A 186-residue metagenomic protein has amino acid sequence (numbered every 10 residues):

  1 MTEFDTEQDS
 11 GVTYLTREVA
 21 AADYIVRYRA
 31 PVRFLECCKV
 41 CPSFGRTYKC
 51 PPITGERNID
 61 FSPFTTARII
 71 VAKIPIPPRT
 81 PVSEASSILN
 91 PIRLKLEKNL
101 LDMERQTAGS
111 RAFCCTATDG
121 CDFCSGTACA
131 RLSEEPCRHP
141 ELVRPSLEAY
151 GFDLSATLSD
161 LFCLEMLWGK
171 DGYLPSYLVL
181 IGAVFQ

Functional and structural regions predicted by a protein language model:
M1: Non-catalytic, low-structured ubiquitin/UBL-interacting segments
F4, T13-Q186: Catalytic cores of enzyme domains
E7: N-terminal donor/sugar-recognition subdomains of glycan-related enzymes, prototypically the membrane-proximal stem
